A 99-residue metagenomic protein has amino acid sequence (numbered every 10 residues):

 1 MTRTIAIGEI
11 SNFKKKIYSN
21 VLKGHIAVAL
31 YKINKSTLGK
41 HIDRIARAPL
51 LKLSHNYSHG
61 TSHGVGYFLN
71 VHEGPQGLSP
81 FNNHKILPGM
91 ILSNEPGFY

Functional and structural regions predicted by a protein language model:
M1-Y99: Active-site neighborhoods and metal-handling regions in enzymes and metal-associated proteins
